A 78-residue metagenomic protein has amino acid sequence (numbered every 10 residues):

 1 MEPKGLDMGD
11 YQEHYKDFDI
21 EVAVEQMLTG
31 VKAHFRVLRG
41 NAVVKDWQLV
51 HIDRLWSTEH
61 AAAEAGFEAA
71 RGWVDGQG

Functional and structural regions predicted by a protein language model:
M1-G5, D75-G78: Short intrinsically disordered terminal tails
E2-V43: N-terminal segment of the canonical double-stranded RNA-binding domain
G40, L49, A65-G66: Intrinsically disordered, low-complexity regions enriched in Ser/Pro/Gly/Gln/His and often acidic
V43-D46, A61, G78: Enrichment for repetitive, rod-forming helical segments
W47-H60: A short, exposed loop/beta-hairpin motif centered on an aromatic-Gly-Thr core
V50, G72-Q77: Terminal alpha-helical segments
S57-V74: A short, charged, amphipathic alpha-helix used as a generic interaction element across diverse proteins
